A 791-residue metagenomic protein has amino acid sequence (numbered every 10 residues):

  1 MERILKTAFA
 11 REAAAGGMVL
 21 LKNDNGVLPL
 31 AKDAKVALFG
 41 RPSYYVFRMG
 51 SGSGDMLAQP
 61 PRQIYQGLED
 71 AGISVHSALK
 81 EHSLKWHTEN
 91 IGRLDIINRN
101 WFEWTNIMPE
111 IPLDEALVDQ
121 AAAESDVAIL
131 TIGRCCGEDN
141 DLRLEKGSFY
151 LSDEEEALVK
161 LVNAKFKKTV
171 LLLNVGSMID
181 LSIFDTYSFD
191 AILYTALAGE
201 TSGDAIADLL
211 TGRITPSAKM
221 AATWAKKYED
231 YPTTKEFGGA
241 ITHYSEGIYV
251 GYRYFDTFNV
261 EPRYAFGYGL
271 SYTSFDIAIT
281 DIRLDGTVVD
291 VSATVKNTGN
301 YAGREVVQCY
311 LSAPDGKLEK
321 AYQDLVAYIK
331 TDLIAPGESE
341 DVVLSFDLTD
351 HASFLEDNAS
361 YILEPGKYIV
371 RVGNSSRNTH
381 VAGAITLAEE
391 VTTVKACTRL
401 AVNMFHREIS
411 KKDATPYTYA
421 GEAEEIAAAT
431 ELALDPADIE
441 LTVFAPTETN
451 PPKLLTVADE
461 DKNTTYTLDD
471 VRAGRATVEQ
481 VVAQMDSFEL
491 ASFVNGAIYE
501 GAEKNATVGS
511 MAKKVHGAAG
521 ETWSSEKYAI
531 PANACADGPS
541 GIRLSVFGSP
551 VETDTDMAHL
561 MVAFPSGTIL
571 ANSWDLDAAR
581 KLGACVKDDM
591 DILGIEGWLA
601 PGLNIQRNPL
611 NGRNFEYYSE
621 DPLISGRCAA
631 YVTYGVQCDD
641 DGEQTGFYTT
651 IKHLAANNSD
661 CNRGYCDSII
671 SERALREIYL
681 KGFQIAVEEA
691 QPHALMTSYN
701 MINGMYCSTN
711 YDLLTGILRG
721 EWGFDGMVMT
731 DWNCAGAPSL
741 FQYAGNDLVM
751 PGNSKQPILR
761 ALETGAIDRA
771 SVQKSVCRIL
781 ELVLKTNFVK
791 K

Functional and structural regions predicted by a protein language model:
M1-F354, S360-V372, S376-N378, T398-K791: Glycoside hydrolase catalytic-domain context in secreted enzymes
N378-K395: Short beta-strand elements
